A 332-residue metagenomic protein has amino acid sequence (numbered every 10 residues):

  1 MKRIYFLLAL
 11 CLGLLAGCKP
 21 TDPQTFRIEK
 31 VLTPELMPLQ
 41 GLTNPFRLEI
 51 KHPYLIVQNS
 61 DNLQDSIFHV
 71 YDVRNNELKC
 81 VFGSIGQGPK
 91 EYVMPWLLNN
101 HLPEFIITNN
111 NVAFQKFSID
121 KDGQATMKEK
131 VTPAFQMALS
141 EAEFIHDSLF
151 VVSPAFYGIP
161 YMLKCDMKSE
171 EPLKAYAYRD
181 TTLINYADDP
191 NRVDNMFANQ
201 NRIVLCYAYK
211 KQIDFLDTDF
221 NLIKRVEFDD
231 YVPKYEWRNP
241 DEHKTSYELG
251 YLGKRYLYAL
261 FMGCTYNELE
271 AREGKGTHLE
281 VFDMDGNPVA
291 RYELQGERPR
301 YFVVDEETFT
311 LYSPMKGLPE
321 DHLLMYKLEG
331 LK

Functional and structural regions predicted by a protein language model:
L14-G17: C-terminal motif of bacterial Sec signal peptides marking the signal peptidase cleavage site
D22-T43, D285-N287: A short helix->beta-strand "capping" segment at the edge of beta-propeller domains
E35-I67, Y258-M262, R300: Beta-strand-rich domains and repeat architectures in extracellular enzymes and scaffolds, especially beta-propellers
G41, G88-E91, Y231-N239, N287-E306: Conserved blade-ending motifs and adjacent loop-strand segments that build the rim/top face of beta-propeller domains
N44-K51, M94-H101, S140-I145, D188-Q200 (+3 more regions): Structural signature of eukaryotic scaffold interfaces centered on beta-propeller domains
V70-V73, L163-D166, R272-N287, M325-G330: Beta-propeller blade signature
E77-F105, N109-N110, T182-N185, G296-P299: Blade-loop segments of beta-propeller domains
D241-V281: Loop/turn-rich, solvent-exposed surfaces of beta-rich toroidal or solenoidal domains
